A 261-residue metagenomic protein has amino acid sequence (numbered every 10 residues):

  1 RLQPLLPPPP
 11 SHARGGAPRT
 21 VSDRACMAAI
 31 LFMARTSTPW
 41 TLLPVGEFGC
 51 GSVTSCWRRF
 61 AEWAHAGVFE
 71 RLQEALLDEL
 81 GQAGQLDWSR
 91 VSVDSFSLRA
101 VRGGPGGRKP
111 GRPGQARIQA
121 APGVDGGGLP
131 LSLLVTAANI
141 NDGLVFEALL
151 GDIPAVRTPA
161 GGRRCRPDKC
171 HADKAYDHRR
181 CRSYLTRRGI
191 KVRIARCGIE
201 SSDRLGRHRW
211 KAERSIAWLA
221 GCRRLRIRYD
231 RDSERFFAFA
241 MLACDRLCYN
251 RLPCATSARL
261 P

Functional and structural regions predicted by a protein language model:
R1-P261: Short alpha-helical elements
